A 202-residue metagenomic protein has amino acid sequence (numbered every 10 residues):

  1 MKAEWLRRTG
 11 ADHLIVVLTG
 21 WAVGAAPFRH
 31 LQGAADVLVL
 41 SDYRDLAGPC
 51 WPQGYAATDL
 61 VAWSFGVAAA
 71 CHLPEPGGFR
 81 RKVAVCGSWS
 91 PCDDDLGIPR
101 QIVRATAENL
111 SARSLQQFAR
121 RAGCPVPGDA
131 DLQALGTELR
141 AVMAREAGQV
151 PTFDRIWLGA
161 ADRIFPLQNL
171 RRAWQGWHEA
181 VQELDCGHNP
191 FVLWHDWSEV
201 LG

Functional and structural regions predicted by a protein language model:
M1-A56, R100, H188: Active-site catalytic motif of lipid deacylating hydrolases and related acyltransferases
L60-A62, K82, I156: Conserved alpha/beta-hydrolase fold motif
V61-A70: Gly/Ala-rich beta-loop-alpha elbow adjacent to hydrolase catalytic centers
P76-N109, L132-E146, W194: Flexible "cap/lid" loop of the alpha/beta hydrolase fold
Q117-T152: Hydrophobic, aromatic-rich cap/lid helix
I156-L158, D162: Short beta-strand/loop motif that positions the catalytic acidic residue of the alpha/beta-hydrolase fold
R163-R172: Conserved alpha/beta-hydrolase "acid-adjacent" motif
A180-L201: Catalytic histidine-centered segment of alpha/beta-hydrolase-like enzymes
